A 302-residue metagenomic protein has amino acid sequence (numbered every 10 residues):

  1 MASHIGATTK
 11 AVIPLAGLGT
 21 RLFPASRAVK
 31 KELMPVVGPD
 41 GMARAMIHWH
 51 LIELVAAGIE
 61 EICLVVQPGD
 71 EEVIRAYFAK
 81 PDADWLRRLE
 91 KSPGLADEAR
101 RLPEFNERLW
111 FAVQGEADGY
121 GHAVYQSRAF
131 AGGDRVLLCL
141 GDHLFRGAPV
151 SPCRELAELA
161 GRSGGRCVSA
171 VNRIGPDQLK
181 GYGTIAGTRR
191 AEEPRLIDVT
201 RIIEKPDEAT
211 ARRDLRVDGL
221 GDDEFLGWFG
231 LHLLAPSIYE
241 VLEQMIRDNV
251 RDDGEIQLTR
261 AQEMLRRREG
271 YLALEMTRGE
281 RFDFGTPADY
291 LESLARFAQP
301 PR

Functional and structural regions predicted by a protein language model:
M1-A16, T20-P24, P35, P39-L138 (+1 more regions): Conserved N-terminal catalytic core of the sugar/cofactor nucleotidyltransferase
A2-T8, T210-R302: Conserved alpha/beta core of the MobA/IspD/sugar-nucleotide pyrophosphorylase nucleotidyltransferase superfamily
L33, F111, C167-S169, Y271-E275 (+1 more regions): Conserved beta-strand scaffold positions in the cores of enzyme catalytic domains, especially in NTP/NDP-utilizing
I47, S127, D142, I185 (+2 more regions): Residue-level signal for inorganic ion chemistry
E53, V73, H122, Q126-A129 (+7 more regions): Alpha-helical scaffold segments in soluble metabolic enzymes
C63, V136, D177, G230-L231 (+1 more regions): A residue-level structural signature of the nucleotidyltransferase/glycosyltransferase Rossmann-like core
R146-H232, P236, E240: Conserved core of the sugar-phosphate nucleotidyltransferase
